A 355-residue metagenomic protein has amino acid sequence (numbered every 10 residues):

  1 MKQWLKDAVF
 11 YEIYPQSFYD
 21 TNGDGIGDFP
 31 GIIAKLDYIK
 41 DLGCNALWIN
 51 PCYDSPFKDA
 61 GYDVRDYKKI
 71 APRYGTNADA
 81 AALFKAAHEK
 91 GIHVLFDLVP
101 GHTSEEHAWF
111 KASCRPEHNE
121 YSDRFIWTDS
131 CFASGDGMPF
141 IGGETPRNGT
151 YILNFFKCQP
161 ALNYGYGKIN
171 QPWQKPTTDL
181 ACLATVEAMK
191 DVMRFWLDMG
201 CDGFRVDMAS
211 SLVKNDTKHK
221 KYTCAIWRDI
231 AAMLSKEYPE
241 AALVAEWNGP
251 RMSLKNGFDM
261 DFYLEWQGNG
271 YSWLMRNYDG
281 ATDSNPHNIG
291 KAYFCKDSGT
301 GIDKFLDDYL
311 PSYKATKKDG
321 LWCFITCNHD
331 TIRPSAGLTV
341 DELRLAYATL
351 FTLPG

Functional and structural regions predicted by a protein language model:
M1-Q3, K314-A315: Short boundary motifs at domain starts and secondary-structure transition points
K2-E187, D198, A209-G257, W266: Acidic/aromatic-lined carbohydrate-recognition and catalytic surfaces of CAZymes acting on diverse glycans
K35-L36, L83, V192, A346-P354: Structural preference for long, well-ordered alpha-helical segments in enzyme cores
E105-G137, A231-A232, K236-G355: Conserved alpha/beta catalytic core and glycan-binding cleft of carbohydrate-active enzymes
D179-V192, W196, G299-L310: A Trp-anchored, charged/polar loop motif used as the substrate-binding/catalytic surface of acyl/ester-handling
K190-N215, D319-T331: Active-site groove signature of glycoside hydrolases
